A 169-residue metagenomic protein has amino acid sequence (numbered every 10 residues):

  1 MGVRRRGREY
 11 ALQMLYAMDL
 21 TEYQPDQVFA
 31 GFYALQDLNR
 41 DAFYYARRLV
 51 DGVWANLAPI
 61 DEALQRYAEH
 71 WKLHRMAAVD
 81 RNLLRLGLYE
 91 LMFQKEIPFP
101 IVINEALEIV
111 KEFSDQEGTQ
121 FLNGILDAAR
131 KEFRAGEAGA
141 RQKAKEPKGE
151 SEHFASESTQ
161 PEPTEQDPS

Functional and structural regions predicted by a protein language model:
M1-S169: N-terminal interaction/assembly modules
